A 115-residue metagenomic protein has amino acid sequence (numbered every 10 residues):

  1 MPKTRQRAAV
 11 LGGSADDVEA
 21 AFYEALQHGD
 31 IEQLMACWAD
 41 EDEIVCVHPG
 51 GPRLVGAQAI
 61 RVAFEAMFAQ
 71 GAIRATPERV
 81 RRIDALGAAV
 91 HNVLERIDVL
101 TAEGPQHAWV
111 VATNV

Functional and structural regions predicted by a protein language model:
M1-A39, I44-V115: A beta-strand edge to alpha-helix "cap/lid" segment located at domain peripheries
